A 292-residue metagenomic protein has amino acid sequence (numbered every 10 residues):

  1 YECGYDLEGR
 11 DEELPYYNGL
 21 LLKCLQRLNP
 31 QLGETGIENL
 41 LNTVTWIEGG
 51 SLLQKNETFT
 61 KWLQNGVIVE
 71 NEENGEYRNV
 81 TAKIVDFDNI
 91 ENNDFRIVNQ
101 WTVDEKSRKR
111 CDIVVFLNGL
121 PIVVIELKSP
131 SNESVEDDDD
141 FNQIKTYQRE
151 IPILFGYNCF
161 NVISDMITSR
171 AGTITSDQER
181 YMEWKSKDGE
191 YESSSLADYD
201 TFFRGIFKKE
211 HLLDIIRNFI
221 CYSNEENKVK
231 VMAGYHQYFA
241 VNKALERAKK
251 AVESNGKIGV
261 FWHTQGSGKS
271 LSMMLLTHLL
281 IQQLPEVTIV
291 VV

Functional and structural regions predicted by a protein language model:
Y1-I289: ATP-dependent helicase/translocase motor core
